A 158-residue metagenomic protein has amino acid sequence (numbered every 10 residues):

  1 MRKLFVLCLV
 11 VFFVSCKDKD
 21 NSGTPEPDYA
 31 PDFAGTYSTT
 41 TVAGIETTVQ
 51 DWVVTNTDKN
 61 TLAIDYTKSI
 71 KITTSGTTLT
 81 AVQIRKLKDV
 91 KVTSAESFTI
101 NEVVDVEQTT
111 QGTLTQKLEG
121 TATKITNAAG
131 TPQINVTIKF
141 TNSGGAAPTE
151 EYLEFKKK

Functional and structural regions predicted by a protein language model:
R2-V6, V11-Y37, F155-K158: Bacterial Sec-dependent N-terminal signal peptides
Y29-V49, V53: Tryptophan-anchored aromatic micro-motifs
S38-A43, D65-K71, T99-Q108, N135-T141 (+1 more regions): Generic short beta-strand segments
E46-V92: N-terminal glycine/threonine-rich, aromatic-flanked beta-hairpin/loop signature
D58-N60, V92-I100, G130-P132: Ser/Thr- and Asn-enriched, surface-exposed coil loops between beta-strands
Q83-R85, Q133-K158: Edge beta-strand at a domain terminus
L87-V92, G120-A128, F155-K157: Extended lipid/amphipathic-ligand handling interfaces
T99-G130: Acidic, glycine-rich flexible loop segments
